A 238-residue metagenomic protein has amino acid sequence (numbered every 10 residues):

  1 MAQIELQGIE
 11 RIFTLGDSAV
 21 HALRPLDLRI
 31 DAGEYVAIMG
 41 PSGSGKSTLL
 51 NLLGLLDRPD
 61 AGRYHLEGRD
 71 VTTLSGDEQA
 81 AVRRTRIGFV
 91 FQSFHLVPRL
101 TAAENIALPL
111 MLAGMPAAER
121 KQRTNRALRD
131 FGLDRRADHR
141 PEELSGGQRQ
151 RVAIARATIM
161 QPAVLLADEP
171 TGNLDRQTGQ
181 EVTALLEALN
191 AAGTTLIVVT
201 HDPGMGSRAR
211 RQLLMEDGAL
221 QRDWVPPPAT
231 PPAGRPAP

Functional and structural regions predicted by a protein language model:
M1-I12, R222-P238: ABC-family P-loop ATPase nucleotide-binding domain
A2-M215: ABC family nucleotide-binding domain
Q212-W224: H-loop (His-switch) and adjacent beta-strand-loop-beta switch element of ABC-type ATPase nucleotide-binding domains
